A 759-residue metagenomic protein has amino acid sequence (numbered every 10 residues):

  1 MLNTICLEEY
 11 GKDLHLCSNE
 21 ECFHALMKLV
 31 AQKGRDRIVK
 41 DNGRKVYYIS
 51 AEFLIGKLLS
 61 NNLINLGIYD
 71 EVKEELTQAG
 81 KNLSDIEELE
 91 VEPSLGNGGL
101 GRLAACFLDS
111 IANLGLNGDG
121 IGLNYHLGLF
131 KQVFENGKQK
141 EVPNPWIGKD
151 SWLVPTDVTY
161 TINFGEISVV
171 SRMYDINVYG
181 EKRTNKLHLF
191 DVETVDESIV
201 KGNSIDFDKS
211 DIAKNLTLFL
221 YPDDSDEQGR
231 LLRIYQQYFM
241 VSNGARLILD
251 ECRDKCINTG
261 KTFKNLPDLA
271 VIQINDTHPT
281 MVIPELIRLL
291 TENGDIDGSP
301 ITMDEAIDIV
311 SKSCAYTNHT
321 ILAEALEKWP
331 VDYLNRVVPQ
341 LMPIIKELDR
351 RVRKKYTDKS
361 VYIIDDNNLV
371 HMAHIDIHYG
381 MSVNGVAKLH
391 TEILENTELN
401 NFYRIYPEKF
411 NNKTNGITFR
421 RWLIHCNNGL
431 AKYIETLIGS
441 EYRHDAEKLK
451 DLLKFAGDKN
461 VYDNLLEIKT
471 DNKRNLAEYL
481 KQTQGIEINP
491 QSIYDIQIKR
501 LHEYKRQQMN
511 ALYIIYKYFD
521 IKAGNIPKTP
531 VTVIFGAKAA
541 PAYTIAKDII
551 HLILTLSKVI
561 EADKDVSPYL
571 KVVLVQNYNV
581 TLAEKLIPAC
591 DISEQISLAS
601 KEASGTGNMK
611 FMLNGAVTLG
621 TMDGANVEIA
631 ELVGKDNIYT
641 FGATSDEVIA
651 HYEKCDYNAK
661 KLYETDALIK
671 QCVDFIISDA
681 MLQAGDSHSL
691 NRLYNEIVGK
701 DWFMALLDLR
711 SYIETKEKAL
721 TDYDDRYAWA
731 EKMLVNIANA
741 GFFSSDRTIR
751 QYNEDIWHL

Functional and structural regions predicted by a protein language model:
M1-L759: A conserved ligand/cofactor-binding region detector
